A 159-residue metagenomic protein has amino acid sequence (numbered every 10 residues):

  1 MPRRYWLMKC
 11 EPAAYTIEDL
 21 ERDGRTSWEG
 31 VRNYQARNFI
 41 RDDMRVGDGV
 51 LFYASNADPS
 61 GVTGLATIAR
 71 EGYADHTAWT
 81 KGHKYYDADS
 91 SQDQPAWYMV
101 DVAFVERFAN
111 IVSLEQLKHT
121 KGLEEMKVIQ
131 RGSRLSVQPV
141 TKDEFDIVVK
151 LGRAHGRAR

Functional and structural regions predicted by a protein language model:
M1-V46, E144, A154-R159: Compositionally biased, charged N-terminal/linker segments
P2-E11, E71-A74, K118-H119, L123-R159: Mixed-charge, low-complexity intrinsically disordered regions
R4, G24, V46-D48, V62-G64 (+1 more regions): A generic structural signal for short beta-strands and their flanking turns/coil linkers
K9-C10, A54, F104-E106, P139: Pocket-edge structural micro-motifs
D19-L20, A78, S113-E115, V148-L151: A short secondary-structure junction signal
L51-F52, T67: Hydrophobic beta-strand signal
Y53-S60: Short, charged beta-turn/beta-strand-edge "cap" motif at the junction between a beta-strand and an adjacent loop
G64-L135: Aromatic- and Lys/Arg-enriched surface recognition patch
